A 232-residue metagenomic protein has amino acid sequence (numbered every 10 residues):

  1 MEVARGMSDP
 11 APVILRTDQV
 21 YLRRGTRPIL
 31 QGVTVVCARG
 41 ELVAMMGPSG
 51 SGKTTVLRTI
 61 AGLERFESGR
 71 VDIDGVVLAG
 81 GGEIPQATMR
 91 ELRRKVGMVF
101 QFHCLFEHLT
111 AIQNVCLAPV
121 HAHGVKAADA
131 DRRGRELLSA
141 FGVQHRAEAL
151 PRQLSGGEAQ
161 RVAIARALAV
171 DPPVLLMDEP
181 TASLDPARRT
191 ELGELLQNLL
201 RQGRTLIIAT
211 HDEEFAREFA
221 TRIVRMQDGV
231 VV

Functional and structural regions predicted by a protein language model:
M46-P48: The feature captures the beta-strand-to-loop junction immediately N-terminal to the Walker
A61: Helix-to-loop junction immediately C-terminal to a conserved catalytic motif
L78-G97, A127: ABC ATPase NBD coupling module
L150-L154, E158: Conserved ABC ATPase signature
A169-P173: A short, proline-enriched helix->beta-strand linker immediately N-terminal to the Walker B motif in ABC-type P-loop
L175-D178: Catalytic Walker B motif of ABC-type/P-loop ATPase nucleotide-binding domains
P186-R188: Helix N-cap at the start of a conserved alpha-helix in ABC-type nucleotide-binding domains
